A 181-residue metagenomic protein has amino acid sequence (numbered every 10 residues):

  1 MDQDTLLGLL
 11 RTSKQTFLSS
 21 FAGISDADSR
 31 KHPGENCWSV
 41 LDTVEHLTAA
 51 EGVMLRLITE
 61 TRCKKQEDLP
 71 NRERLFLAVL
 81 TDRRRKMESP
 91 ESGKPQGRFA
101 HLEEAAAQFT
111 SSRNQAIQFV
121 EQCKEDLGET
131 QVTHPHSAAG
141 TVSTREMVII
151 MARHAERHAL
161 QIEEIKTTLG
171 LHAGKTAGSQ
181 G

Functional and structural regions predicted by a protein language model:
M1-Q15: Extreme N-terminal tail/first-helix region
L9, L77-G128: Acidic/histidine-rich alpha-helical segments that form the ligand environment of transition-metal centers
R11-T12, D26, T110, T130 (+1 more regions): Short hydrophobic/aromatic segments of transmembrane alpha-helices and their interfaces
S13, F17, A50, M54 (+4 more regions): Alpha-helical packing segments of well-folded alpha/beta enzyme cores
F17-S20, I24-A27, C123-D126, I165: A short secondary-structure junction motif
D28, S89-R98, T133-A138: A short small-residue
P33-L80, E121-Q122, E129-G181: Short, contiguous alpha-helical
